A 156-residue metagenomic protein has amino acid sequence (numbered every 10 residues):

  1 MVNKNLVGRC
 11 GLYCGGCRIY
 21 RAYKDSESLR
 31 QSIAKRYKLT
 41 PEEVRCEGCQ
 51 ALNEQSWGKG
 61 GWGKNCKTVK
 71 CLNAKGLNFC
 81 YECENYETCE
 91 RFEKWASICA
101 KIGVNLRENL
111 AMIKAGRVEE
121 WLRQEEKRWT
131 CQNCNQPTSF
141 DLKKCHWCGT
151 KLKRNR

Functional and structural regions predicted by a protein language model:
M1-Y81, N85-K114: Hydrophobic scaffolds flanking metal-cofactor catalytic centers in soluble metalloenzymes
C46, C80, C131-C134, C145-C148: Short cysteine-rich clusters marking metal-coordination/redox-active sites
Y86, V118-Q124, K144: Broad hydrophobic/π-residue packing in well-ordered secondary structure
T88, G149-R156: Short Cys/His-rich micro-motifs in 6-15 aa windows
E119-P137: Ferredoxin-like iron-sulfur electron-transfer modules
N135-T138, L152-R154: Active-site beta->alpha loop and helix N-cap motifs at the rims of alpha/beta catalytic domains
